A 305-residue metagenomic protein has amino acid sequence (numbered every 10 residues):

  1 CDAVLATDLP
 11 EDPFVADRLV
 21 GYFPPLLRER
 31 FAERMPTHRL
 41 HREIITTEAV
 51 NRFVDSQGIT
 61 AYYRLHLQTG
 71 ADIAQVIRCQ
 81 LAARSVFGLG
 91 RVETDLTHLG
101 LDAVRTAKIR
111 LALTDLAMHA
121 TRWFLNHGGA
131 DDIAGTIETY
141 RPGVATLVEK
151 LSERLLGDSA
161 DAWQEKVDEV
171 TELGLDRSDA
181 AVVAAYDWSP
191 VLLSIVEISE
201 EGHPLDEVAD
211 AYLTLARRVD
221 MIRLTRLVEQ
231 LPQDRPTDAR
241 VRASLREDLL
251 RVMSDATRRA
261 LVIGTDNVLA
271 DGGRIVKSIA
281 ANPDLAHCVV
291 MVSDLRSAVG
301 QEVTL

Functional and structural regions predicted by a protein language model:
C1-L305: Ligand/cofactor-recognition surfaces for anionic moieties
